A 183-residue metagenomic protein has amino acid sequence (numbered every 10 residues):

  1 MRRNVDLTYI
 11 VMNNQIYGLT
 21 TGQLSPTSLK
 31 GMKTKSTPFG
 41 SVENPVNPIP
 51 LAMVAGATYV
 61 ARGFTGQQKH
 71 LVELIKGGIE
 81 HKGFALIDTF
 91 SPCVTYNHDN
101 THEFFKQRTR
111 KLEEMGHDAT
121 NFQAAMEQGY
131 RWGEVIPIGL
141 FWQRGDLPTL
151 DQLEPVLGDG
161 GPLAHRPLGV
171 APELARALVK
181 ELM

Functional and structural regions predicted by a protein language model:
M1-G18, H70-E73: Thiamine diphosphate
T8-N13, D88-F90, F141-Q143: Short beta-strand segments
G18-L19, K69-L71, I87, V94-D99 (+1 more regions): Short acidic/glycine-rich loop or secondary-structure boundary segments that cap or lie
L19-G31, L51: Active-site-proximal loop->helix
S25-L29, G78, E103-K106: Short, hinge-like loop/turn segments at secondary-structure boundaries
M32-G77: Conserved thiamine diphosphate
G56-G63, K82, T89-N97: Active-site rim beta-loop-alpha module in soluble metabolic enzymes
C93-M183: Flexible, low-complexity linker and terminal segments
